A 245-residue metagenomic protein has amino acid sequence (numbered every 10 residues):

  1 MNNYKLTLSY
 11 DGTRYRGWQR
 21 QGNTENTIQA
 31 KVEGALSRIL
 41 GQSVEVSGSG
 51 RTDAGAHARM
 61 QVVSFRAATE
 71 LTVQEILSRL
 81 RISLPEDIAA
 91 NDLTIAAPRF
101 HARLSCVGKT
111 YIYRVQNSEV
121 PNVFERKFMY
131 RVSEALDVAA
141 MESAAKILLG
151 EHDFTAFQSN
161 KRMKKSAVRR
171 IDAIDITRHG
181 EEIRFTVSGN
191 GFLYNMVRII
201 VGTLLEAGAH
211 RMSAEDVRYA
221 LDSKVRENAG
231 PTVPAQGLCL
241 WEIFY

Functional and structural regions predicted by a protein language model:
M1-Y245: Structured-RNA-binding interfaces characteristic of tRNA pseudouridine synthases
